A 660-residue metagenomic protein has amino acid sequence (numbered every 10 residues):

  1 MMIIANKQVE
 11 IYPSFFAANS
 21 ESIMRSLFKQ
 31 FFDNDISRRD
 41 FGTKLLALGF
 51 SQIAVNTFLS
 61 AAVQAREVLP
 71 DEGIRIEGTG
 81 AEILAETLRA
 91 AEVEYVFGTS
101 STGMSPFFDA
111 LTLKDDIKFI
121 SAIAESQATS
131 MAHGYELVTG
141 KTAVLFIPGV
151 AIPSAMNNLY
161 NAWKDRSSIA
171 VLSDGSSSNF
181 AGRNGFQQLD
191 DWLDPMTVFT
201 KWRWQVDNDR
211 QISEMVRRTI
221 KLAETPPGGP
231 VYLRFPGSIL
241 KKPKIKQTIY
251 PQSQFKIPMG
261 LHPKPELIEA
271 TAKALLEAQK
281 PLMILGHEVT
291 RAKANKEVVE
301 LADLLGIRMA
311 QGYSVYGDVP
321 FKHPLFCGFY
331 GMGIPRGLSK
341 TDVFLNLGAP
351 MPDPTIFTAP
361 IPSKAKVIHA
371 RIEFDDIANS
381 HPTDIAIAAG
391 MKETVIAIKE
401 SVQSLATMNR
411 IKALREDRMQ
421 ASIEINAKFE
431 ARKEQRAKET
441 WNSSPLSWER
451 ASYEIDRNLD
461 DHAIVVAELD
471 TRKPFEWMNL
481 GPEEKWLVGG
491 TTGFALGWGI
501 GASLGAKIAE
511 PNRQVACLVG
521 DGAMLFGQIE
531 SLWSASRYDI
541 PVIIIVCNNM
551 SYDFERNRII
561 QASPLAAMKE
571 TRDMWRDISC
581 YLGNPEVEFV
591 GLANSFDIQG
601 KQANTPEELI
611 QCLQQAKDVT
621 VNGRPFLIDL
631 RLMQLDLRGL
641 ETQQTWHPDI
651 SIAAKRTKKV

Functional and structural regions predicted by a protein language model:
M1-S37, V63: N-terminal secretory signal peptides
R25, D35-T43, Q52-P70: N-terminal twin-arginine translocation
A47-F50, A54, Q64-N409, A413 (+7 more regions): N-terminal alpha/beta PP-like core and its mobile active-site loop of ThDP/TPP-dependent enzymes
R66-R75, R210, Q247-T248, S363-L469 (+3 more regions): Phosphate/pyrophosphate-binding active-site segments
A81-L84, F107-L111, I423-K507: Active-site diphosphate/adenylate-binding microenvironment
I152, E214, H287-K293, S444-E449 (+2 more regions): Active-site glycine- and acidic-residue-rich loops that bind and position anionic ligands or nucleotide-like cofactors
F180-Q188, L338, A378-S380, A386-A388 (+2 more regions): Thiamine diphosphate
R234-I239, D470-R472, R631-M633: A glycine-rich phosphate-binding loop feature that marks nucleotide/adenosyl-phosphate handling sites
